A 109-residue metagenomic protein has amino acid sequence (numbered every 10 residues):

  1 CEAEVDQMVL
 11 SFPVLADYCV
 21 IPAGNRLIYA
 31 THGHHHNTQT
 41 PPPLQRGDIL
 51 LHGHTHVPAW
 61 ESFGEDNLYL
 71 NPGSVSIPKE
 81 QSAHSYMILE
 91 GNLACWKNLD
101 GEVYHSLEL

Functional and structural regions predicted by a protein language model:
C1, L27, H34, D100: Short, flexible active-site-adjacent loop segments at beta-strand->alpha-helix junctions, enriched in small/polar
C1-D6, H35-T40, L51-F63, S76-Q81: Active-site environment of divalent metal-dependent phosphoester hydrolases
C1-P22: Core catalytic region of metal-dependent phosphoesterases/phosphodiesterases, especially metallo-beta-lactamase-like
S11-F12, N25-L27, D66: A generic structural signal for alpha->beta connector loops
D17-G24, F63, Y69-L109: Binuclear metal-dependent phosphoesterase catalytic core
Y29-H32, I49-H54, L70-G73: Active-site neighborhood of phospho(di)ester-bond hydrolases with catalytic His/Asp-centered motifs
